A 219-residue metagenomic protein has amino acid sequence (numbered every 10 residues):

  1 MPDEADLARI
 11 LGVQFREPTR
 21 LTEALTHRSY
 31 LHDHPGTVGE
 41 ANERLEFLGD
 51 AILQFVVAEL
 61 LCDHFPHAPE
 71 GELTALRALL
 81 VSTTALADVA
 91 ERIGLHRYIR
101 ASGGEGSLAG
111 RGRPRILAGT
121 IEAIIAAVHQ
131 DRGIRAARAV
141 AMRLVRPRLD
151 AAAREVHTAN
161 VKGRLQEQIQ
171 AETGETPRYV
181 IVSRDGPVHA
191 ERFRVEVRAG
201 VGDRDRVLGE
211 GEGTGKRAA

Functional and structural regions predicted by a protein language model:
M1-A218: Double-stranded RNA-binding/processing signature
